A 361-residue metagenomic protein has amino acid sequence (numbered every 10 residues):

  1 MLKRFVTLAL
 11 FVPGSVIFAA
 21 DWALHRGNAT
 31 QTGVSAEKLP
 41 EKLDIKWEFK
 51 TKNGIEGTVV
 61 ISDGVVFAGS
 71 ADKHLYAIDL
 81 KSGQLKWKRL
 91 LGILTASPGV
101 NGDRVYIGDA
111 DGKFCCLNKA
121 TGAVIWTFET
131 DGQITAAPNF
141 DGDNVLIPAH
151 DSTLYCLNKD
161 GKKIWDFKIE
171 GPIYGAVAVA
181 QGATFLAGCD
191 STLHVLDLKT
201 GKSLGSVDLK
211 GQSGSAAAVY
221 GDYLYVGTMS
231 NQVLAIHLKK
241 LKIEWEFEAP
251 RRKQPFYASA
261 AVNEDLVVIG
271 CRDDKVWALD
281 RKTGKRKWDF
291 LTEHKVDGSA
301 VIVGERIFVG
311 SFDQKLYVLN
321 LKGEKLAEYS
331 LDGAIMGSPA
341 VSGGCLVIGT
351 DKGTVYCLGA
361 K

Functional and structural regions predicted by a protein language model:
M1-L2: N-terminal secretory signal peptides that target proteins for export/translocation
F5-P13: Sec-dependent N-terminal signal peptides
S15-A19: Sec/Tat signal peptide C-region and signal peptidase I cleavage site
A20-K46: Blade/loop signatures of beta-propeller domains
R26-A29, W47-V60, S70-H74, L85-N101 (+12 more regions): Extracytoplasmic beta-rich repeat domains
D79-S82, N118-G122, N158-K162, D197-G201 (+4 more regions): Short loop/turn segments that connect beta-strands within beta-propeller blades
